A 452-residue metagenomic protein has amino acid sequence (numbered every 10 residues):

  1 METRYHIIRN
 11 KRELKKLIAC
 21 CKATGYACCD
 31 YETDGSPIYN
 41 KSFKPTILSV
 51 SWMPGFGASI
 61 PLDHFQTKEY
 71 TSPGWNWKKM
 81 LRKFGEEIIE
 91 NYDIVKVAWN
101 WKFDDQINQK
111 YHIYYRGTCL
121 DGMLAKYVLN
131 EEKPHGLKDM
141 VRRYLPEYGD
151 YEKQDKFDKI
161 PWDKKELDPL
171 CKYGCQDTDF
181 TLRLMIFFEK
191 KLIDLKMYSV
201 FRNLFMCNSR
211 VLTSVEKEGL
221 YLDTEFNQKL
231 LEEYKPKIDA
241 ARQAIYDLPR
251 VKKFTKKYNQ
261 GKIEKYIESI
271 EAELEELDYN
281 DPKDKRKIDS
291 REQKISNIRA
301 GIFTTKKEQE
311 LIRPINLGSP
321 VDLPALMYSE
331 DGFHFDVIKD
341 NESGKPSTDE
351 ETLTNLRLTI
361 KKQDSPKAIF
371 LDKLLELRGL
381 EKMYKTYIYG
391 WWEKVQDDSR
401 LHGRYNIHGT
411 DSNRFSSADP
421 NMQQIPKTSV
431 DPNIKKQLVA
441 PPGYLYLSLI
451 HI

Functional and structural regions predicted by a protein language model:
M1-Q66, R116, E132, Y144 (+3 more regions): Conserved "right-hand" nucleotidyltransferase catalytic core of DNA-directed polymerases
C28, I94-W101: Acidic beta-strand-to-loop metal/phosphate-binding motif
G55-K96: Nucleic-acid-processing active sites and adjacent nucleic-acid-binding tracks, predominantly divalent metal-dependent
K102-D105, L124: Conserved nucleotide-binding/hydrolysis micro-motifs of P-loop NTPases
D104-K110, L326: Phosphate- and divalent-cation-binding pockets in alpha/beta enzyme and binding domains that engage nucleotide-derived
Y114-N130: Conserved beta-strand -> loop -> alpha-helix junction used to position metal-binding or nucleic-acid-contacting
H451-I452: Conserved small/polar residues in nucleotide/adenosyl-binding loops
